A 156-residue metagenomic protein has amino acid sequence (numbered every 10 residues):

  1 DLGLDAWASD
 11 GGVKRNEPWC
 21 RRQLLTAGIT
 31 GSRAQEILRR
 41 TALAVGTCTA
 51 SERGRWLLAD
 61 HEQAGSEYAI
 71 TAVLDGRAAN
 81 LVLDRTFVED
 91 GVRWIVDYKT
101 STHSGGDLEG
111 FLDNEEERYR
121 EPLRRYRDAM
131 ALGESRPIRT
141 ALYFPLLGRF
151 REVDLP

Functional and structural regions predicted by a protein language model:
D1-P156: Structural signature of nuclease core domains in nucleic-acid processing machines
